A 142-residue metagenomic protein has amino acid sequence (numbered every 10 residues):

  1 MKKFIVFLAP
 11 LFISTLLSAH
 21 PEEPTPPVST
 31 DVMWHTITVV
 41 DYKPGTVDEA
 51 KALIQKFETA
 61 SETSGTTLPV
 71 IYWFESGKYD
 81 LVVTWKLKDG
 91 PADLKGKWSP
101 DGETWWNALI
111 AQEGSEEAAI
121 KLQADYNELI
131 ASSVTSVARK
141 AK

Functional and structural regions predicted by a protein language model:
M1-F4: Positively charged n-region of N-terminal signal peptides that target proteins for export
V6-T15: Bacterial N-terminal signal peptides
A19-E22: Boundary of Sec targeting at the N-terminus
T25, S29, T59-I71, K86-V134 (+1 more regions): An amphipathic, aromatic/His-enriched active-site/gating alpha helix that lines ligand/cofactor pockets
T30-D41: Acidic/histidine-rich, surface-exposed loop or edge segments in extracytoplasmic proteins
D41, T84-K86: Short hydrophobic/aromatic beta-strand micro-patches that form the beta-sheet surface supporting nucleotide- or nucleic
D41-A52: Short, surface-exposed ligand-recognition loops at beta-strand->loop->(often short) alpha-helix junctions that present
Y72-Y79: A short beta-turn/loop motif at secondary-structure boundaries
